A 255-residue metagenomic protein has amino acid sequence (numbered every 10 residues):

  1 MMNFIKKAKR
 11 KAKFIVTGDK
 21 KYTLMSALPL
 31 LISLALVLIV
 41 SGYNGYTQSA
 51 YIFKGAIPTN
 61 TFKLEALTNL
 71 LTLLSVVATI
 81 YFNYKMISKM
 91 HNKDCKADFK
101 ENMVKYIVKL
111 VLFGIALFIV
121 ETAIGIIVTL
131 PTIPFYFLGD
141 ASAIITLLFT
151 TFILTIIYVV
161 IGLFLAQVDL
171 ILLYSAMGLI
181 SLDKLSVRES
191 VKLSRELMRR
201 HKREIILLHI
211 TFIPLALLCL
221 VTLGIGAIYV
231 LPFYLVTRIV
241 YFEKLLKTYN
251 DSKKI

Functional and structural regions predicted by a protein language model:
M2-S33, F99-G125, L163-C219: Interfacial aromatic "cap" segments that immediately flank transmembrane helices in multipass membrane proteins
N3-R10, G18-C95, V104, V108-K109 (+1 more regions): Short, small/hydrophobic-residue-rich motifs at membrane-helix boundaries and re-entrant hairpins of integral membrane
I5, K9, N250-I255: Short, intrinsically disordered, charge-rich cytosolic tails of integral membrane proteins
L30, T132-F135, L215, F233: Hydrophobic residues in alpha-helical membrane-spanning segments
Y43-T47, T211, I225-Y229: Juxtamembrane/interface motifs at transmembrane-helix termini
T61-D94, I144-D183, L220-D251: Selective recognition of hydrophobic, aromatic-rich stretches within alpha-helical transmembrane segments of polytopic
D94-D98, F135-I144, L185-S186: Membrane-interface interhelical connector segments
I119-I156: Membrane-proximal helix-loop-helix units in multi-pass membrane proteins
